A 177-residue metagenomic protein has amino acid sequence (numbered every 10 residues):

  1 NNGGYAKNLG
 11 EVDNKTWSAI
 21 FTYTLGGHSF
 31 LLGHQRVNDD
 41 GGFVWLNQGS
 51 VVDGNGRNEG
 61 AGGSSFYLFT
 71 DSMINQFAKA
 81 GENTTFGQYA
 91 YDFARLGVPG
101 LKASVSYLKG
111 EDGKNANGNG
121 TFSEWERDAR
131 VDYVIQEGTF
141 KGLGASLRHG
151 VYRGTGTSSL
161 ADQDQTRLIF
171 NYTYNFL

Functional and structural regions predicted by a protein language model:
N1, L25-G27, H34-D40, N83-T85 (+6 more regions): Transmembrane beta-strands of outer-membrane beta-barrel pores
N1-E11, G42-G49, G113-F122, G156-Q163: Outer-membrane beta-barrel translocator domains and adjoining extracellular loop/strand segments of Gram-negative
N1-W45: Long, internal scaffold/assembly segments composed of regular secondary structure
D13-W17, G81-T85, S123-R127, D162-T166: Residues that define the transmembrane beta-barrel architecture of outer-membrane proteins
A19, G27-L32, G87, L101-V105 (+3 more regions): Transmembrane beta-strands of outer-membrane beta-barrel proteins
D39-G120, E126-D132: C-terminal structural cap/anchor segments
L68, G87, A129-Y133, D162-L177: Outer-membrane beta-barrel "beta-signal"
G138-G142, Y172-N175: Type I single-pass or GPI-anchored cell-surface glycoprotein architecture
